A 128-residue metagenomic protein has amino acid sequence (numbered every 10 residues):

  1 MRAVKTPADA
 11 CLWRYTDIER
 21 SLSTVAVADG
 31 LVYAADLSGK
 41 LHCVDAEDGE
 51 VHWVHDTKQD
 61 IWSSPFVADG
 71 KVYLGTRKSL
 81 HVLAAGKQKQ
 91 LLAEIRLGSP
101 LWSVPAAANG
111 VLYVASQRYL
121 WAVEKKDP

Functional and structural regions predicted by a protein language model:
M1-P128: Noncatalytic, solvent-exposed loop/strand surfaces of beta-propeller-type extracellular/periplasmic domains
